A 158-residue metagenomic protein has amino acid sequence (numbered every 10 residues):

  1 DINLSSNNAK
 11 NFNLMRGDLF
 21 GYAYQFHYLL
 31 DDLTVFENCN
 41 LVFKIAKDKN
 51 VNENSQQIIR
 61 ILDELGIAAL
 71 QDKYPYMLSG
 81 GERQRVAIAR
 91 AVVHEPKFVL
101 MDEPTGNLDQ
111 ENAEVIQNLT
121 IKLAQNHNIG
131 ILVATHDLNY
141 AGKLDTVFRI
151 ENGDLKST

Functional and structural regions predicted by a protein language model:
N3, V51-A69: Conserved ABC ATPase "signature" region
N3-G21: ABC ATPase NBD coupling module
L33-L41: Short coil-to-helix segment of the ABC ATPase nucleotide-binding domain corresponding to the Q-loop/switch region
Y74-L78, E82: Conserved ABC ATPase signature
I88: Hydrophobic anchor residue at the start of the ABC signature
V93-K97: A short, proline-enriched helix->beta-strand linker immediately N-terminal to the Walker B motif in ABC-type P-loop
V99-D102: Catalytic Walker B motif of ABC-type/P-loop ATPase nucleotide-binding domains
